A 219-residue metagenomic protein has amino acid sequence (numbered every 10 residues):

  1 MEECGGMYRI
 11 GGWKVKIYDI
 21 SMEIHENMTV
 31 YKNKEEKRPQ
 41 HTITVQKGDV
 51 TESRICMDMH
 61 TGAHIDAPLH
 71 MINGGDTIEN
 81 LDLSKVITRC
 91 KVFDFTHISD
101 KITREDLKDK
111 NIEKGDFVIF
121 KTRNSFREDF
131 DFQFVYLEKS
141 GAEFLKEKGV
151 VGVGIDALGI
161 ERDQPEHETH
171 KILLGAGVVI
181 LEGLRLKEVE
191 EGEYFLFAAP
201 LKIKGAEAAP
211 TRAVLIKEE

Functional and structural regions predicted by a protein language model:
E3-E219: Active-/binding-site microenvironments in catalytic and ligand-binding cores
